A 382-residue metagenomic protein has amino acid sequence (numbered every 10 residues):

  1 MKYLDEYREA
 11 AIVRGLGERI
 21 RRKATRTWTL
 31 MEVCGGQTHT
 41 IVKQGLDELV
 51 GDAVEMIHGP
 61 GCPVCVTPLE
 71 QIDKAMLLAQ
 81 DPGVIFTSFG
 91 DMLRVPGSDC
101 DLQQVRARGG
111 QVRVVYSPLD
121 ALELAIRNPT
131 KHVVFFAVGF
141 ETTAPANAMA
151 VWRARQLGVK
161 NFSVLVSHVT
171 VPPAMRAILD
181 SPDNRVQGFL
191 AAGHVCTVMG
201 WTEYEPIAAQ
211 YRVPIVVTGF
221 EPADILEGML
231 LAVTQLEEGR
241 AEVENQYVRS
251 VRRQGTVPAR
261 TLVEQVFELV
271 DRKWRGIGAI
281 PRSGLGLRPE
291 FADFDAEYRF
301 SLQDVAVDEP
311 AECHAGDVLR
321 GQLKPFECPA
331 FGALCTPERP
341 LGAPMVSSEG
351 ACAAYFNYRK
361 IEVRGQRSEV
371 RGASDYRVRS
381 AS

Functional and structural regions predicted by a protein language model:
M1-T130, A144, A148, W152-L157 (+3 more regions): Metallocofactor- and cofactor-centric catalytic cores in central/energy metabolism, strongly enriched
T27-L30, N161-F162, E238-V248, W274 (+2 more regions): Flexible, glycine/charged-enriched surface loops at secondary-structure junctions
Q71-K74, I126-V133, A177-P182, Y204-P206 (+1 more regions): Short, surface-exposed amphipathic charged segments that create phosphate/polyanion-binding patches used for binding
R127-K131, R153-K160, S181-N184, V213 (+1 more regions): Secondary-structure boundary elements
F136, F140-E203: Phosphate/pyrophosphate-binding betaalpha-module
L165, D183-R252: A conserved active-site cap/scaffold subdomain adjacent to cofactor or substrate pockets
L226-D317: Internal helical hairpin/lid segments
I361-S382: Short, basic, low-complexity termini and linkers enriched in Ser/Thr/Gly/Pro that act as targeting/leader peptides
